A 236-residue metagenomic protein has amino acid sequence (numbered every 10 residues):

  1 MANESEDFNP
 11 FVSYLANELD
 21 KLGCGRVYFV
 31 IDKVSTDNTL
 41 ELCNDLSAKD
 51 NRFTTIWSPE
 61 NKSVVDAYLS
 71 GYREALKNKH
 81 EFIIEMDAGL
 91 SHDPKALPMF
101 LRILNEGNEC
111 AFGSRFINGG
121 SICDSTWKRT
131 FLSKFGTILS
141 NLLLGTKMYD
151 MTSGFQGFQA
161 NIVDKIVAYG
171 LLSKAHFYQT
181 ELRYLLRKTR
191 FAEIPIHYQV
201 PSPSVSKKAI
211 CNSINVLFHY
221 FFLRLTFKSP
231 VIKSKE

Functional and structural regions predicted by a protein language model:
M1, K62, A88-S91: Acidic metal-phosphate-binding loop of nucleotide-sugar-dependent transferases
N3-L19: Short, well-formed alpha-helical segments that are part of the catalytic scaffolds of diverse glycosyltransferases
E4, I31-E41, L90: A conserved acidic beta->alpha catalytic loop
E6-P10, D37, E41, D66 (+2 more regions): Residue-level preference for short helical/loop micro-motifs built around acidic side chains
S13, N17, D32, G145 (+1 more regions): Hydrophobic helical membrane-anchoring modules
L15, G71, G89, Q159 (+1 more regions): Residue-level signature of catalytic and energy-coupling elements of molecular machines, predominantly ATP/GTP-dependent
G23-S35, I56-S58, M86: Short beta-strand/loop segment that forms part of the nucleotide-sugar
S58-K77, F82, P94-K174, V200-F221: Acceptor/aglycone-binding surface of glycosyltransferases and processive sugar-polymer synthases
